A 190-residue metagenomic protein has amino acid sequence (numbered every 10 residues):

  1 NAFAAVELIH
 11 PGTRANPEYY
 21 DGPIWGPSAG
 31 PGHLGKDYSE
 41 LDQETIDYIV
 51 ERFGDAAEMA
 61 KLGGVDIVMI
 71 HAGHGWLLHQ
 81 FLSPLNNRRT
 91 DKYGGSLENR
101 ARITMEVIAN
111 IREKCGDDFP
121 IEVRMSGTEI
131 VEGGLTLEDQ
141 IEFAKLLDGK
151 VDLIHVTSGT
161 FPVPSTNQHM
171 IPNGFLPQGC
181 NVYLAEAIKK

Functional and structural regions predicted by a protein language model:
N1-K190: Flavin-dependent oxidoreductase catalytic cores
